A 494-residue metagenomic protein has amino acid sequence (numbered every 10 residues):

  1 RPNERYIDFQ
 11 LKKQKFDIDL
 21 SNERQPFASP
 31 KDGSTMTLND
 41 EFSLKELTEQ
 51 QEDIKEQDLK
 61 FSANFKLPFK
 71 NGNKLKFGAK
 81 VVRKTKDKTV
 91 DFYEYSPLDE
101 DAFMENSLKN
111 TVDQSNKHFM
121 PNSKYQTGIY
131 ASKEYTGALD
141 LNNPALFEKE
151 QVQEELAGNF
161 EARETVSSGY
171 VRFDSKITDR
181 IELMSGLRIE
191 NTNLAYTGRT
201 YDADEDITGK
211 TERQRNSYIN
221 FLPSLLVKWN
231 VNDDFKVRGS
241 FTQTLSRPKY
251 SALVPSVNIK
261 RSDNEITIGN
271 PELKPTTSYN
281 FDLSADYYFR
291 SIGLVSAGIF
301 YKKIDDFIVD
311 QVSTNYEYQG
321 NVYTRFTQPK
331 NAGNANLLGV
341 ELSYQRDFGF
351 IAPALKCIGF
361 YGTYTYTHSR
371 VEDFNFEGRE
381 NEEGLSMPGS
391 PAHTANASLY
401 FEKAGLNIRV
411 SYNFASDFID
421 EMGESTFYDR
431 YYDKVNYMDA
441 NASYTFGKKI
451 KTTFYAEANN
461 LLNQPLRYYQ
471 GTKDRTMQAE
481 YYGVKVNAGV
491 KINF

Functional and structural regions predicted by a protein language model:
R1, D32-L38, K45-P68, K74-G78 (+3 more regions): Surface-exposed extracellular loop regions of Gram-negative outer-membrane beta-barrel proteins
R1, Q50-D53, Q57, V81-D87 (+11 more regions): Transmembrane beta-strands of outer-membrane beta-barrel pores
I7-K45, E100-A157, T314-E317, N321-Q328 (+1 more regions): Flexible glycine-rich, low-complexity coil/linker segments exposed to the extracellular/periplasmic environment
L47-Q50, I54, N64-K66, L75 (+3 more regions): Conserved C-terminal beta-signal and adjacent last beta-strands/turns of outer-membrane beta-barrel proteins
A63, L67-F69, V171, S175-I177 (+9 more regions): Residue-level signature of outer-membrane beta-barrel architecture
P68-L75, D179-R180, D234, I292 (+3 more regions): Short loop/turn motifs that connect adjacent beta-strands in outer-membrane beta-barrel proteins
E154, G158-S167, N216, L245-I304 (+3 more regions): Outer-membrane beta-barrel signature, preferentially recognizing the C-terminal barrel domain of Gram-negative
Y301-I304, S313, N321-I419: Gram-negative outer-membrane beta-barrel transporters
